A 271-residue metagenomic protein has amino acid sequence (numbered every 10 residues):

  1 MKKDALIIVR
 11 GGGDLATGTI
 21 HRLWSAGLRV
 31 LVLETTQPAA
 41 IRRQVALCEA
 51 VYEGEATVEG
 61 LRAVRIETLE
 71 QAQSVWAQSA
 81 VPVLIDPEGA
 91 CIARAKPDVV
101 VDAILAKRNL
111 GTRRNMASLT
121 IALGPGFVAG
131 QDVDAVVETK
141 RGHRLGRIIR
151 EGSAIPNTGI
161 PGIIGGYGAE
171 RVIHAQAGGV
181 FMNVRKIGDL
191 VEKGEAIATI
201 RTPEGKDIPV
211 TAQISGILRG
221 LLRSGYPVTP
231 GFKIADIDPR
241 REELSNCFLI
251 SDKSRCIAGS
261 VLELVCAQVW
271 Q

Functional and structural regions predicted by a protein language model:
M1-Q271: Well-ordered secondary-structure scaffolds
